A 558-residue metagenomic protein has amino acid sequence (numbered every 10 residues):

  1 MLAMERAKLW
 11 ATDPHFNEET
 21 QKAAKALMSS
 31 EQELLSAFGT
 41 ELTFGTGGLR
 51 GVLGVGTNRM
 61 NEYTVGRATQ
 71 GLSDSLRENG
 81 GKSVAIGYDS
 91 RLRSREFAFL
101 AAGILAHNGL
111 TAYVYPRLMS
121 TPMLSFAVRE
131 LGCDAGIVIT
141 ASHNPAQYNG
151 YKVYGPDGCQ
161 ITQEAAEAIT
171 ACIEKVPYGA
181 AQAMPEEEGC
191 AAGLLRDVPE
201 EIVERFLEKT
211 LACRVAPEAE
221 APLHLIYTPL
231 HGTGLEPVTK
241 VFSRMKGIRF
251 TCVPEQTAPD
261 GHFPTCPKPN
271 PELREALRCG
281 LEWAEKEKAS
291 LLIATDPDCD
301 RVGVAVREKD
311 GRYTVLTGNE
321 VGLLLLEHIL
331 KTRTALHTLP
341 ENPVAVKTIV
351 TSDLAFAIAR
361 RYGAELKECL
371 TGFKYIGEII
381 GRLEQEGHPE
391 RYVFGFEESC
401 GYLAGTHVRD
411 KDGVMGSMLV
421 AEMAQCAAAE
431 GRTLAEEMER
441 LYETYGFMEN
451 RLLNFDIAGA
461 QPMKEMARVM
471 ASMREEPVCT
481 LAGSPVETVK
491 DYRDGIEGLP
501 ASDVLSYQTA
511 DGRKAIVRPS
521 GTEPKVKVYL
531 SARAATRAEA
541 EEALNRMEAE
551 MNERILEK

Functional and structural regions predicted by a protein language model:
L2-A101, N108, L195-P222, T233: An N-terminal, well-structured beta->alpha segment
A11, H15, E33-F38, L42 (+2 more regions): Gly/Ser/Thr-enriched, mixed-charge loops and adjacent short helices that form phosphate/oxyanion-binding elements
F38-N58, A141-S142, P229-V241, P297 (+3 more regions): Conserved phosphate/anionic-ligand binding catalytic regions in large, soluble enzymes, centered on
S83-D89, H224-Y227, L403, S531: Short glycine-rich or small-residue beta-strand-to-loop segments that form or flank ligand, phosphate, metal/Fe-S
A85-Y148, R249-G303: N-terminal small/polar loop signature for handling phosphorylated ligands or for N-terminal nucleophile
F97-L105, Y148-Y154, D300-N319, A355-I358: Short Gly/Thr/Asp-enriched flexible loops that form oxyanion-binding sites at enzyme active sites
Y154-M184, N319-P343, K347-A357: Glycine-rich phosphate-binding loop plus the immediately following alpha-helix
E285, A289-L291, R312-T314, T332-R518 (+2 more regions): Phosphate-binding and adjacent anionic-ligand microenvironments
